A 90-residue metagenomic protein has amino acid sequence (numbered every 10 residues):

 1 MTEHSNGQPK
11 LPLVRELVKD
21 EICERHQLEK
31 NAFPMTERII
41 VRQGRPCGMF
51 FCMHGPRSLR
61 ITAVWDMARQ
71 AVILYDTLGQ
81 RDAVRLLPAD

Functional and structural regions predicted by a protein language model:
M1-C23: N-terminal trafficking/processing presequences and adjacent post-cleavage segments of proteins routed to secretion
S5-G7, G48-F51, D90: Charged, low-complexity, helix/coiled-coil-prone segments
D20-Q43: Short glycine-rich, low-complexity/disordered patches
M35-A71: Amphipathic, interaction-prone secondary-structure segments
R69-D90: A short, surface-exposed interaction/processing loop segment used at functional sites
